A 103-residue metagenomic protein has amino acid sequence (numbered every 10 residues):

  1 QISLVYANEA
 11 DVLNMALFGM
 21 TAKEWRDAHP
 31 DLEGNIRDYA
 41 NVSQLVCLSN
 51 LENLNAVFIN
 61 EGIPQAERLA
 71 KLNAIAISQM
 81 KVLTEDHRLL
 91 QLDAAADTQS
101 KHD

Functional and structural regions predicted by a protein language model:
Q1-D103: Positively charged, phosphate-engaging catalytic surfaces used for nucleic-acid and nucleotide handling
